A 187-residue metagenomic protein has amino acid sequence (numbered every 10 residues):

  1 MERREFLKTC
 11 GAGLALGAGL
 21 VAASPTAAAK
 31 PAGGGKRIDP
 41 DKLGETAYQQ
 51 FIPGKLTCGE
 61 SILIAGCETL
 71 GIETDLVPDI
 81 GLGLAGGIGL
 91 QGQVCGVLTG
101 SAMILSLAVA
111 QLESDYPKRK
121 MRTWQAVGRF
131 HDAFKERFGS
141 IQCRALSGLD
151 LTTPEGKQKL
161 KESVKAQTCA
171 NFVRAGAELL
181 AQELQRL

Functional and structural regions predicted by a protein language model:
M1-A15: N-terminal secretory signal peptides and thylakoid transit peptides that target proteins across membranes
V21-F51: C-terminal segment of N-terminal export signals and the immediately downstream linker at the start of the mature
K30-R37, G66-G83, L146-P154: Acidic-glycine-rich active-site phosphate/pyrophosphate-binding loop
G44, P53, C58-I64, L70-G71: N-terminal secretory signal peptides
E45-P53, L84-G92, K161-V164: A short glycine/serine-rich beta->alpha loop
L70-D79, L107-A126: Phosphate-handling active-site elements
G92-G100: Conserved phosphate/anionic-ligand binding catalytic regions in large, soluble enzymes, centered on
H131-L187: C-terminal binding/interaction regions
